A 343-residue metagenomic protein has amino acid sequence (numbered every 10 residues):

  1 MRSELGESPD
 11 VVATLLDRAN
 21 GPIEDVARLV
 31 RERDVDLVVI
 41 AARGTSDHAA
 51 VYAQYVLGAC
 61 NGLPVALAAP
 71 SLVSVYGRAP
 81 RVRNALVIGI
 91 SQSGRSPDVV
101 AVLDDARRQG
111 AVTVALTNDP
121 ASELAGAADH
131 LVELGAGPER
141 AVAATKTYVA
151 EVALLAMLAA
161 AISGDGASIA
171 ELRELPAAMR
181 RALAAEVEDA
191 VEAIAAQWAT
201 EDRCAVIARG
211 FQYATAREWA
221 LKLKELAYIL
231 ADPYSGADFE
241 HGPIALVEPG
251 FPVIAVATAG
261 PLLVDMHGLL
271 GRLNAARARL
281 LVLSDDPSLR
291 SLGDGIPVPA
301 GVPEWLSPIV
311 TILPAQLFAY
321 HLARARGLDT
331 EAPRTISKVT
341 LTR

Functional and structural regions predicted by a protein language model:
M1, H48-A53, A216-E225, I312 (+1 more regions): Conserved phosphate/anionic-ligand binding catalytic regions in large, soluble enzymes, centered on
S3-V35, V39, H130-P252, R326-R343: Active-site phosphate/pyrophosphate-binding segments
E24, E32-R180, R209, V256-G301 (+1 more regions): Glycine-rich phosphate-binding loops that contact phosphosugars or nucleotide phosphates
E218-W219, M266-L270, T311, R334: Composition- and surface-driven signal marking solvent-exposed, interaction-prone regions in large proteins
F251-A259, T311-I312, Q316: Hydrophobic membrane-spanning alpha-helices of multi-pass integral membrane proteins
G301-R343: Peripheral docking tails and interdomain loops at the edges of cofactor- or intermediate-handling domains
